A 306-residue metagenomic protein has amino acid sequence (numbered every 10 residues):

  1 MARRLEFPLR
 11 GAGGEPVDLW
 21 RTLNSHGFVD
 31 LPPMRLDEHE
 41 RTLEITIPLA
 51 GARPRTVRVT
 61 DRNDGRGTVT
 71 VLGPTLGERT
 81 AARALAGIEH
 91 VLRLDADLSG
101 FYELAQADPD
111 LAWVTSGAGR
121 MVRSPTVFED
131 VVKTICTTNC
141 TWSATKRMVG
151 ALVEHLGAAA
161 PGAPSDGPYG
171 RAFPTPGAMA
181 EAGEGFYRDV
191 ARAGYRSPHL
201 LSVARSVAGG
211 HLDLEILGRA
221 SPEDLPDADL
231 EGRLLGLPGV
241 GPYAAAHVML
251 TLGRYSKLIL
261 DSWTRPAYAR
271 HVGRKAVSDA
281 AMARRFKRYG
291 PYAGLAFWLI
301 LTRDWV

Functional and structural regions predicted by a protein language model:
M1-V306: HhH-family (HhH-GPD) DNA N-glycosylase catalytic core used in base-excision repair
